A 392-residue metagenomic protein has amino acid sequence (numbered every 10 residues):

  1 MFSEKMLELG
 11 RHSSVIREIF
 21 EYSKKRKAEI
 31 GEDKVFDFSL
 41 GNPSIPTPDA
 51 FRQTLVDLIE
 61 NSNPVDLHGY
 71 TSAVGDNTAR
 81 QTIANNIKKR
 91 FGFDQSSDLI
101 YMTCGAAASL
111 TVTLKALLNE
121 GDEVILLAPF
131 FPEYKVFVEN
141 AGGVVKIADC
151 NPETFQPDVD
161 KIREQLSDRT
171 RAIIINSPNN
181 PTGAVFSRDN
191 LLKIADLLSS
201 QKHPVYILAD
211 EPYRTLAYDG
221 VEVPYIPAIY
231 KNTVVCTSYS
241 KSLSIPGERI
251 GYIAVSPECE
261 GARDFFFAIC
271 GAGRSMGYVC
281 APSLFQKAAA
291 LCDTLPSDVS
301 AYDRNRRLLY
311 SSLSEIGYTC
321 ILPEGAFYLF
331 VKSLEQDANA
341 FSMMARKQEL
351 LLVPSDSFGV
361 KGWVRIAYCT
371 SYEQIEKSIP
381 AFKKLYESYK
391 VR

Functional and structural regions predicted by a protein language model:
F2-C104, V112, C292-V299, Y389-R392: N-terminal small-domain helix-loop-helix segment of the aminotransferase-like
V65-Q201, T215-A228, V234, A381 (+1 more regions): Conserved core of the PLP fold type I
R80, V159, A209, R306 (+2 more regions): Short amphipathic alpha-helical/adjacent loop interface patches that line ligand and macromolecule-binding sites
N85, K89, R163, A340-M343 (+2 more regions): PLP-dependent enzyme catalytic core of the Aspartate aminotransferase-like
K231-D303, R307, Y386: Conserved core segment of the aminotransferase class I/II
M276-A281, L309, Y328-Q348, A367 (+1 more regions): Accessory recognition modules or surfaces
S283-A290, Y302-S314, C320-K332, F358: Conserved glycine-rich beta-strand-loop-beta hairpin in the small C-terminal domain of fold type I
